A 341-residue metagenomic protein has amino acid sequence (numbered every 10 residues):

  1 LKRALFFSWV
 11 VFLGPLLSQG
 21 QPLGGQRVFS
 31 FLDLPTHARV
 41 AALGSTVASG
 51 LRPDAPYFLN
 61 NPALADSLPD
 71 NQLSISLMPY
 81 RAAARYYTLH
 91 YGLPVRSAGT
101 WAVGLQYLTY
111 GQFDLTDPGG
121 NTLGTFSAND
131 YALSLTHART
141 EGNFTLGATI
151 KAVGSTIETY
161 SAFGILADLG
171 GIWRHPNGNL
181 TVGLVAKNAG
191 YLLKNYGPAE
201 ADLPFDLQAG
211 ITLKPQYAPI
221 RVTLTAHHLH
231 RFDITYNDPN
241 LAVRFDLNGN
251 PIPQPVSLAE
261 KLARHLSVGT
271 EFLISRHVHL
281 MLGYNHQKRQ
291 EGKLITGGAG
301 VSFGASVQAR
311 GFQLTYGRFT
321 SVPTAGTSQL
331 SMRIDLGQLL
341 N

Functional and structural regions predicted by a protein language model:
L1-A4: Positively charged n-region of N-terminal signal peptides that target proteins for export
F7-P15: Bacterial N-terminal signal peptides
L16-G20: Sec/Tat signal peptide C-region and signal peptidase I cleavage site
Q21-N341: Subset of outer-membrane beta-barrel
